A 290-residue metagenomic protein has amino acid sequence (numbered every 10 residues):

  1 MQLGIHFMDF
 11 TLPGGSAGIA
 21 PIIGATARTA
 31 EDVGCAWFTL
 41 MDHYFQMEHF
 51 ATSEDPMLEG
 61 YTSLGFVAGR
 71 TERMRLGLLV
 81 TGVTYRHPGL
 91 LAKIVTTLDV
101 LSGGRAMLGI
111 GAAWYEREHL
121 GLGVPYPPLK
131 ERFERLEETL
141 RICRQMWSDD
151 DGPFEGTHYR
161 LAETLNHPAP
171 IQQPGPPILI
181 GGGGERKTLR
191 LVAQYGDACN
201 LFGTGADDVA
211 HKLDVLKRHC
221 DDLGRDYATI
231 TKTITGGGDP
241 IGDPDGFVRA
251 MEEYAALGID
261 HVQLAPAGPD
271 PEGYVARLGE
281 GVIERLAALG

Functional and structural regions predicted by a protein language model:
M1-R70, P174-P176, A265, P269 (+2 more regions): N-terminal beta1-alpha1-beta2 module of alpha/beta enzyme domains
Q2-P21, T81-P153, D207, P269: Flexible, glycine-rich active-site loops centered on histidine and acidic residues that chelate a metal or position
L3-F7, F38-L40, R75-L78, A106-I110 (+4 more regions): Hydrophobic faces of well-ordered beta-strands that scaffold small-molecule active sites in alpha/beta enzyme cores
F7, T29-D32, A36, L129-P174 (+1 more regions): An alpha-helical appendage that flanks or caps ligand/catalytic pockets
A17-A30, L91-I94, G181-L191, I241-A255: Short, acidic/polar
E31-D32, L64-R73, V95, D99-R105 (+3 more regions): Acidic (Asp/Glu)-rich catalytic clusters
P56, V80-V83, G181, A267: Glycine- and other small-residue-rich loops at beta-strand/loop junctions that grip anionic moieties
E59-L64, K93, E163, E185-K187 (+2 more regions): Alpha-helical scaffolding within the catalytic cores of extracellular/periplasmic polymer-degrading hydrolases
